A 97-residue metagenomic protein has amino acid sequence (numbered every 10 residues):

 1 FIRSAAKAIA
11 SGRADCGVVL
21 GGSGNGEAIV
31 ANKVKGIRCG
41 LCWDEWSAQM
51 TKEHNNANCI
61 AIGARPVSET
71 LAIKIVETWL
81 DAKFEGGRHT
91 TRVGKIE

Functional and structural regions predicted by a protein language model:
F1-C16: Short alpha-helical segments enriched in small residues
R3, K7, I29, Q49-K52 (+1 more regions): Alpha-helical segments flanking ligand/cofactor-binding loops in enzyme cores
V19-R65: Mid-chain, well-packed structural core segment of small domains
E45-E97: C-terminal binding/interaction regions
